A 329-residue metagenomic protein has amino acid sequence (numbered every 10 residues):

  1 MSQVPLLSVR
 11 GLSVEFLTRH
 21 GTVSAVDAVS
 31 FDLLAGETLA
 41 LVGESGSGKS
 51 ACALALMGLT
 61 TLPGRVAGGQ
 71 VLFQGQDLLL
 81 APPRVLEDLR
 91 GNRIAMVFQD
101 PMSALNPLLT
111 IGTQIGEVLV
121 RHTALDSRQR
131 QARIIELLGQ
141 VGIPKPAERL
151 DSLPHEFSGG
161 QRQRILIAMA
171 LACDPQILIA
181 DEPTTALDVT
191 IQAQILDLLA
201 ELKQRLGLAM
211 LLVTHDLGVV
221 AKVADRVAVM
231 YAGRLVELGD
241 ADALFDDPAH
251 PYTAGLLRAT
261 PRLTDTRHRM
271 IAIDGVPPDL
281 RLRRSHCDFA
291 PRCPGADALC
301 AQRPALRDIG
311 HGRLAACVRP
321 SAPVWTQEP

Functional and structural regions predicted by a protein language model:
S2-L6, E15-A28, L59-R65, A81-L86 (+3 more regions): A short, flexible loop at the N-terminus of ABC-type nucleotide-binding domains that lies
E44, G58, I179, P183 (+1 more regions): P-loop NTP-binding/switch modules centered on Walker-like glycine-rich loops
V66-D77: Conserved ABC transporter NBD signature motif
Q76-D77, Q129-E148, L257-R258: Conserved ABC ATPase "signature" region
P144-E148, L238-P329: Short catalytic/signature loops enriched in Gly
S152-F157, Q161: Conserved ABC ATPase signature
A172-Q176: A short, proline-enriched helix->beta-strand linker immediately N-terminal to the Walker B motif in ABC-type P-loop
